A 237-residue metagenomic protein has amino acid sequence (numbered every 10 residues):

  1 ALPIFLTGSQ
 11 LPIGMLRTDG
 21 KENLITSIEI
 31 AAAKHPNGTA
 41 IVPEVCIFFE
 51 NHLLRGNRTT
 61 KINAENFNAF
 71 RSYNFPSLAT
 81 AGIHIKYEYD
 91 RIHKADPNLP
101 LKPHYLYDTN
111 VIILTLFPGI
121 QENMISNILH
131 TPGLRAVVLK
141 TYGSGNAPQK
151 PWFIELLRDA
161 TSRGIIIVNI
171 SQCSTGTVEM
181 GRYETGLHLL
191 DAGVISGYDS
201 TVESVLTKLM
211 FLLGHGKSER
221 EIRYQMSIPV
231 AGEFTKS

Functional and structural regions predicted by a protein language model:
F5-L6, A136-V138, V168-N169: Structural recognition of the beta-strand scaffold that forms the well-ordered cores of secreted hydrolase catalytic
L6-G82: Internal gly/pro-rich beta-alpha loop/helix module that stabilizes soluble enzyme cofactors or their anionic handles
S9, H52, L116, Y142 (+1 more regions): Active-site metal-binding loops of divalent metal-dependent hydrolases
D19-I25, A40, Y73, T109 (+5 more regions): Conserved active-site and cofactor/substrate-binding residues in soluble primary-metabolism enzymes
A31-K34, I128, A160: Hydrophobic helix-cap positions at the C-terminus of alpha-helices in RecA-like/P-loop ATPase nucleotide-binding cores
R55-S144, Q149, P229, E233-S237: Accessory alpha-helical/coil subdomains and C-terminal extensions that flank or cap enzyme catalytic cores
T141-S237: C-terminal non-catalytic interaction/assembly regions of soluble proteins
